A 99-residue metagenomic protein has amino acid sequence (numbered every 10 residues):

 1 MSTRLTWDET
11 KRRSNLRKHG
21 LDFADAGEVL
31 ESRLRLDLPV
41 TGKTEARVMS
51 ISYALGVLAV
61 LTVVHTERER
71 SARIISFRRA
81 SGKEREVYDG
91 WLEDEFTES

Functional and structural regions predicted by a protein language model:
M1-S99: Ribonuclease/tRNase effector modules and their secretory precursors
